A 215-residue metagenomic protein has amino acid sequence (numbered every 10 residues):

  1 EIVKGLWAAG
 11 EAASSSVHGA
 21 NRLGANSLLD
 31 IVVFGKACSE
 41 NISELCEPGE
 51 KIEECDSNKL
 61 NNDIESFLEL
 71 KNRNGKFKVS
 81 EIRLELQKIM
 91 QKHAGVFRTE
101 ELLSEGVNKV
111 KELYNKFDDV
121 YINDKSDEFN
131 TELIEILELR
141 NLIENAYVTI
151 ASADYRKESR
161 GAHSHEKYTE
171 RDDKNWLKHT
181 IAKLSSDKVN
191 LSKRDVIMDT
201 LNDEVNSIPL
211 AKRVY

Functional and structural regions predicted by a protein language model:
E1-A8, A12-Y215: Glycine- and aromatic-enriched mobile tails/lids
